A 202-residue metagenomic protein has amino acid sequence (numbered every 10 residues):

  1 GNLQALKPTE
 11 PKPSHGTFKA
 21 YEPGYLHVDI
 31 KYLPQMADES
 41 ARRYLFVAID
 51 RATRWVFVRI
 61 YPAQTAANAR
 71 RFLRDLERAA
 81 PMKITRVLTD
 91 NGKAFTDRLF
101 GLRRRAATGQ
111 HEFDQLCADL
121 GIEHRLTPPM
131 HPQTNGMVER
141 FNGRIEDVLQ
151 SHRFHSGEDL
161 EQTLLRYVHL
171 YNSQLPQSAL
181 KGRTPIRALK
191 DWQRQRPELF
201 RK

Functional and structural regions predicted by a protein language model:
G1-I30, P34, K93, F100-H111 (+1 more regions): Basic, flexible linker segments flanking DNA-binding modules in nucleic acid-interacting mobile-element proteins
E10-K19, P23-G24, L120-I122, G143-K202: C-terminal domain-tail junction helix/linker
P23-Y25, R43-F46: Structural motif
Y32-L45, A52-L170: RNase H-like DDE/DDD metal-dependent nuclease/strand-transfer catalytic core used by mobile genetic elements
